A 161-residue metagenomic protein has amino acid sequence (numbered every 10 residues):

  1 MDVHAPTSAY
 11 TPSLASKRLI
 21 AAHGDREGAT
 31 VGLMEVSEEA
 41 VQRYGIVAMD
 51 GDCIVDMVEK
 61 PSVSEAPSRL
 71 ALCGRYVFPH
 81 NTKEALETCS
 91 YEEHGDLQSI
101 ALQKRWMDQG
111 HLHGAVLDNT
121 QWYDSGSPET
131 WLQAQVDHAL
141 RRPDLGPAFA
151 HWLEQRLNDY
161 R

Functional and structural regions predicted by a protein language model:
M1-D50, F78, L86-C89: Conserved beta-loop-beta/alpha segment of the NTase-like Rossmann-fold superfamily that binds/positions NTPs
I20, C53-H151: Catalytic-core segments of class I nucleotidyltransferases/pyrophosphorylases that form NMP-activated intermediates
P147-R161: Terminal low-complexity segments of carbohydrate-biosynthetic enzymes
